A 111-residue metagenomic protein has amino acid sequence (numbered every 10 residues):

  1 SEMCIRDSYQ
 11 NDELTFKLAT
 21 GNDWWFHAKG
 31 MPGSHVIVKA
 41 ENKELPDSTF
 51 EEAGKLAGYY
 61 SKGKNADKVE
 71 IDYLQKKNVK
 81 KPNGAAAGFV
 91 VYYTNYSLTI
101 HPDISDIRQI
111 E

Functional and structural regions predicted by a protein language model:
M3-I5: Short, small-residue-biased leader/transition segments that mark boundaries at the very start of proteins
Q10-E111: Phosphate-backbone binding interfaces of nucleic-acid-interacting proteins
